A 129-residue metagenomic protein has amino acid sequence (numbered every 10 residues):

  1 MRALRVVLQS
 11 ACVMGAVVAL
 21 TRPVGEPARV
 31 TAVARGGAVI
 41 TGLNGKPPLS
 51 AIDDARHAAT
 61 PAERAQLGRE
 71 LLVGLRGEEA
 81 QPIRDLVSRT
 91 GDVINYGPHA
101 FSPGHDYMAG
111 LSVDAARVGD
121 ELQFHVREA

Functional and structural regions predicted by a protein language model:
M1-E128: Small-residue-enriched flexible segments
